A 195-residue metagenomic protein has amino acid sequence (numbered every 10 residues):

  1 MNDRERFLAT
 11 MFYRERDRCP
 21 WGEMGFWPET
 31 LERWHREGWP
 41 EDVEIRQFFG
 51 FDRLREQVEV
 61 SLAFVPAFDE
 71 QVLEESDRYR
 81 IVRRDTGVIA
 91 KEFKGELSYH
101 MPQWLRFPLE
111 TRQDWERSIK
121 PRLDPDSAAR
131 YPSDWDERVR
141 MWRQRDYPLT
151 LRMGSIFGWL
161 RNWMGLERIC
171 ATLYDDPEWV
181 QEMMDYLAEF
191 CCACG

Functional and structural regions predicted by a protein language model:
M1-G195: Catalytic cores of TIM-barrel enzymes
